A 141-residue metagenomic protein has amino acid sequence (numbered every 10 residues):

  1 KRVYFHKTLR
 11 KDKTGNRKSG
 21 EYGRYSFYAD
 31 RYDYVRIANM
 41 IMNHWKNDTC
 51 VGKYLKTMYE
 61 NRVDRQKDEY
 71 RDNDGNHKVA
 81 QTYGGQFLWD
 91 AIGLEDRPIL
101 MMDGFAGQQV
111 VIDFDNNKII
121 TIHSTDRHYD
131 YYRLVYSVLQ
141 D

Functional and structural regions predicted by a protein language model:
K1, W45-K53: Structural helix-adjacent loops and short alpha-helical linkers that scaffold large soluble proteins
K1-D33: Mid-domain, small-residue-enriched loop/turn segments at the edges of structured enzyme/sensor domains
K7-S19, E60-I120: Active-site Gly/Thr loop motif
Y25-N47, Q108-S124: Active-site-proximal alpha-helical segments within enzyme catalytic domains
D30-Y34, V51-Y54, Y131: Stable alpha-helical elements in mature extracytoplasmic
V35-M42, L55-Y59, L88, P98 (+1 more regions): Non-transmembrane alpha-helical segments in soluble domains of secreted/periplasmic/extracellular proteins
D126-H128: Short, surface-exposed beta-strand-loop junctions and turns on beta-sheet-rich folds
D130-D141: Short, gly/Ser/Thr-rich active-site loops of penicillin-recognizing serine hydrolases
